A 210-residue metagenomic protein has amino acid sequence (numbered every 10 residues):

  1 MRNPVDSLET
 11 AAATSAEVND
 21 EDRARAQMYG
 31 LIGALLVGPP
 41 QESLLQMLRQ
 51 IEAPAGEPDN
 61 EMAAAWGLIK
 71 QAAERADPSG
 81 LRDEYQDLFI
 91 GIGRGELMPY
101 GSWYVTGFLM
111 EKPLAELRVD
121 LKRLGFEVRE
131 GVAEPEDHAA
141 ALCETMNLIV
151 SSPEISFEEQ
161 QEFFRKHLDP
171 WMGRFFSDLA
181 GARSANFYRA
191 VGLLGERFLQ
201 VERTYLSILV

Functional and structural regions predicted by a protein language model:
R2-V210: Charged, alpha-helix-forming regions
